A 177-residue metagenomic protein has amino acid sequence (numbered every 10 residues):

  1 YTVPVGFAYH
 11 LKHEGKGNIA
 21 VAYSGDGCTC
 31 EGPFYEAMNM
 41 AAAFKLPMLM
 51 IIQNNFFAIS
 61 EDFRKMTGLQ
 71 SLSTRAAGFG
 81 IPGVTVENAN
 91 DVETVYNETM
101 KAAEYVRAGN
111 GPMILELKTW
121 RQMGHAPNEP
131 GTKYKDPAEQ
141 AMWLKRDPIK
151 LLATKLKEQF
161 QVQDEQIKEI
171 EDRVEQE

Functional and structural regions predicted by a protein language model:
Y1-E177: Glycine-rich ThDP/TPP pyrophosphate-binding loop and its adjacent helix/strand module within ThDP-dependent enzymes
